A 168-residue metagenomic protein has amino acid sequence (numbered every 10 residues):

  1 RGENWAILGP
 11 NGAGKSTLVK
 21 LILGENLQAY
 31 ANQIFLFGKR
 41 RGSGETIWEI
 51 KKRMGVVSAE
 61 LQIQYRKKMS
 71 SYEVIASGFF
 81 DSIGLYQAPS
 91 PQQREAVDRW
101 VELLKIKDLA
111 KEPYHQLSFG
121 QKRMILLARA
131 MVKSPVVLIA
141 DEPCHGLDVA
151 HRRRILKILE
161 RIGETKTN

Functional and structural regions predicted by a protein language model:
L23-G24: Helix-to-loop junction immediately C-terminal to a conserved catalytic motif
A76, P91-L109: Conserved ABC ATPase "signature" region
Y86-P89, P113-L117: Conserved ABC ATPase signature
L127: Hydrophobic anchor residue at the start of the ABC signature
S134: Conserved catalytic motifs of ABC-family nucleotide-binding domains
L138-E142: Catalytic Walker B motif of ABC-type/P-loop ATPase nucleotide-binding domains
V149-H151: Helix N-cap at the start of a conserved alpha-helix in ABC-type nucleotide-binding domains
